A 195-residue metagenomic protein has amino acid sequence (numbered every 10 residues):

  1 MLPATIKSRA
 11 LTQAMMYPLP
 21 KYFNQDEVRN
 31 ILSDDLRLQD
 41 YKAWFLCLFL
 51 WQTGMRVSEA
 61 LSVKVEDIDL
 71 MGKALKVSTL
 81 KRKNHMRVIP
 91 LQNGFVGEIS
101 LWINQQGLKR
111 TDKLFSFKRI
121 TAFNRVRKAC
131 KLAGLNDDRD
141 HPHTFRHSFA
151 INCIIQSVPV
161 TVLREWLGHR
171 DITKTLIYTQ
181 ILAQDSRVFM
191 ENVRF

Functional and structural regions predicted by a protein language model:
M1-N30: Flexible interdomain linker/hinge and immediately adjacent N-terminus of the catalytic tyrosine-recombinase domain
Y17, K81-L101, K109-K128: C-terminal catalytic core of Y-nucleophile DNA break-rejoin enzymes
Q25-V57: Basic, Lys/Arg- and aromatic-enriched nucleic-acid-binding interface segment
L36-D40, L108-D112, N124-E165: Short, basic (Lys/Arg/His-rich) helix/loop patches that form interaction surfaces in the mid-to-C-terminal regions
F49-L50, V63, N152-C153, W166: Short alpha-helical segment immediately N-terminal to, or the first helix within, an HTH/HTH-like DNA-binding domain
L50-G72: Short, charged phosphate-coordinating catalytic segments
S62-I68, R164-R170, T179-I181: A short, basic/aromatic helix-end/turn motif that makes direct DNA contacts
K81-K83, L167, T173-N192: Catalytic-site neighborhood detector that most strongly recognizes the C-terminal catalytic loop/helix of tyrosine
